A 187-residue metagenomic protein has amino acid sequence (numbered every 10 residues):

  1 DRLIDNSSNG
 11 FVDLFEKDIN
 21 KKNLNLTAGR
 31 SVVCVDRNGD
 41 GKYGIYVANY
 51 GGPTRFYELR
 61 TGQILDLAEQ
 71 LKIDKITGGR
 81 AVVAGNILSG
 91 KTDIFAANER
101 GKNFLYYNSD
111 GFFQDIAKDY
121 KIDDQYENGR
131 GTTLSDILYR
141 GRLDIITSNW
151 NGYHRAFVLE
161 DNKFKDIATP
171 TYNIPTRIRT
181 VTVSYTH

Functional and structural regions predicted by a protein language model:
D1-F15, P53-L67, K102-I116, Y153-I167: Beta-propeller blade repeat segments, especially FG-GAP/WD-type strand-to-loop junctions in 6- to 7-bladed propeller
S8-N9, E16-I19, R37, T61 (+10 more regions): Disulfide-stabilized cysteine-rich extracellular repeat microdomains
N20-V32, K72-V83, I122-T133, P170-T182: Repeat-based blade/solenoid architectures
G39-A48, S89-A97, R140-S148: Acidic/hydrophobic-patterned starts of short beta strands in beta-sheet-rich repeat architectures
G78-G85, I94-F104, T132-T133: Internal metal/ion-chelating core segments
V83, L88-K91, A117, G129-L134 (+3 more regions): Extended non-membrane alpha-helical scaffolds
Y185-H187: Conserved small/polar residues in nucleotide/adenosyl-binding loops
